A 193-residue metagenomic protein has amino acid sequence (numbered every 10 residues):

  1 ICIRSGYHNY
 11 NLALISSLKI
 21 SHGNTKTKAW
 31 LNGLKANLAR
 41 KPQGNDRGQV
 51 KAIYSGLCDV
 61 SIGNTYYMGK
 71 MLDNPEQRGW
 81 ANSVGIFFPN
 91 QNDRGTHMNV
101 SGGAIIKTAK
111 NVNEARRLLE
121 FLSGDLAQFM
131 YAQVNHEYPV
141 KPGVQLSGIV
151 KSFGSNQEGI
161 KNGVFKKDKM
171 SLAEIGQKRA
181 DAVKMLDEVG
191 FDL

Functional and structural regions predicted by a protein language model:
I1-G6: A conserved helix-loop-strand patch within extracytoplasmic ligand-binding domains of the periplasmic binding
Y7-Y10, T65-G69, Q91-R94, K110 (+1 more regions): Solvent-exposed loop/turn segments at secondary-structure junctions within structured extracellular/periplasmic domains
H8-N9, T25, G44-R47, I62 (+3 more regions): Soluble non-cytosolic domains of exported or imported proteins
Y10-A13, S17-P89: Ligand-binding pocket segment of bilobal, Venus flytrap-like solute-binding proteins
I15, K19, L31, V50 (+6 more regions): Non-transmembrane alpha-helical segments in soluble domains of secreted/periplasmic/extracellular proteins
S83-K110: Flexible, solvent-exposed loop/hinge segments that line or gate ligand/substrate-binding clefts
S101-K167: Mature extracytoplasmic/periplasmic domains
G159-L193: Conserved C-terminal helix/tail region of periplasmic/extracytoplasmic solute-binding proteins
